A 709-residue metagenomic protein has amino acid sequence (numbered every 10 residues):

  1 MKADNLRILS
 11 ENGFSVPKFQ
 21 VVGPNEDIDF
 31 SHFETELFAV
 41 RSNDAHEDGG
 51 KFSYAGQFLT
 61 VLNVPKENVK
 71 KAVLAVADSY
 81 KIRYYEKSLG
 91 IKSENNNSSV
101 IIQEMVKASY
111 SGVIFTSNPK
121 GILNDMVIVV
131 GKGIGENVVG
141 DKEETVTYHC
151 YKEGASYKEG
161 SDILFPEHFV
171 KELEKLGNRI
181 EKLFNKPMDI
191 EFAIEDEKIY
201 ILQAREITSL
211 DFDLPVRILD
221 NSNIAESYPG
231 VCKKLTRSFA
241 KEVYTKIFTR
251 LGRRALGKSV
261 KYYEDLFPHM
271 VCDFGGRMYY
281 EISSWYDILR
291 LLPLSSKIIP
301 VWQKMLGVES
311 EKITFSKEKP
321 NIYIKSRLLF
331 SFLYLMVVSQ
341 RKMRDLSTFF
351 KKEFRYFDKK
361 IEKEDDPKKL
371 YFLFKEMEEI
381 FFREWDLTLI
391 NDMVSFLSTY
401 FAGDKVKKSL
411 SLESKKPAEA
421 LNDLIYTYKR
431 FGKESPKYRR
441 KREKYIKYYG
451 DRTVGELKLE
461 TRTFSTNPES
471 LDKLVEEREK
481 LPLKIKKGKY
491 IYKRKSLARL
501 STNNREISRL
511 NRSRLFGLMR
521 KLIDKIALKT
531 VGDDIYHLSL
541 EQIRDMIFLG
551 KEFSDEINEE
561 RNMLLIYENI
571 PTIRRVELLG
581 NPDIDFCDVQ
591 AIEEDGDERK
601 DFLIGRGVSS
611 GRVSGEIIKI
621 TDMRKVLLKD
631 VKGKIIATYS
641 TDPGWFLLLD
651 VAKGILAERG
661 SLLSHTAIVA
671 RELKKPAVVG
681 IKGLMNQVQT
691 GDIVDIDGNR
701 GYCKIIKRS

Functional and structural regions predicted by a protein language model:
M1-I101, Y110, D358-D366, G615: N-terminal beta-alpha lobe that positions the nucleotide/phosphoryl donor in ATP/NTP-coupled carboxylate activation
A3-D4, Q57-R83, K107, S111-D162 (+4 more regions): Extended active-site and interfacial segments that coordinate phosphate-rich ligands in large catalytic machineries
N5, I190-F192, I224, W285 (+5 more regions): Extended, hydrophobic alpha-helical segments in both membrane/secreted and soluble proteins
L37-A39, L59, S99-V100, V113 (+8 more regions): Structural motif
E94-N96, S156-I194: A long amphipathic alpha-helix within ATP-dependent nucleotide-binding catalytic cores
N137-V138, L173-L183, P187-M188, D196-F212 (+2 more regions): Acidic, glycine-rich flexible loop/linker segments
E167, K182-M188, K198, C232-T236 (+1 more regions): Contiguous hydrophobic, helix-prone segments at protein termini that mediate membrane targeting/anchoring
K480, K484-T502, G517-K521, E594-V651 (+1 more regions): C-terminal accessory/binding modules appended to enzymatic or scaffolding proteins
